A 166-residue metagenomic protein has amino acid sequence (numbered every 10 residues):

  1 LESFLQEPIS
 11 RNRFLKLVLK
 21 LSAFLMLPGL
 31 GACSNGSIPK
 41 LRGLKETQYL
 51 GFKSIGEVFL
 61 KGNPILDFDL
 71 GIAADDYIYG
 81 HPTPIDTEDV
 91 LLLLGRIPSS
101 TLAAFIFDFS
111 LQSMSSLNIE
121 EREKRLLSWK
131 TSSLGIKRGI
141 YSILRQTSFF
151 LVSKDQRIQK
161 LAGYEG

Functional and structural regions predicted by a protein language model:
L1-I9: N-terminal secretory signal peptides
E2, S153-G166: Short, functional C-terminal segments
I9-L30, S34, N118: N-terminal export leaders
S34-L44: Bacterial Sec signal peptide processing site at the extreme N-terminus
L44-K154, K160: Flexible, low-complexity segments enriched for small/polar residues
